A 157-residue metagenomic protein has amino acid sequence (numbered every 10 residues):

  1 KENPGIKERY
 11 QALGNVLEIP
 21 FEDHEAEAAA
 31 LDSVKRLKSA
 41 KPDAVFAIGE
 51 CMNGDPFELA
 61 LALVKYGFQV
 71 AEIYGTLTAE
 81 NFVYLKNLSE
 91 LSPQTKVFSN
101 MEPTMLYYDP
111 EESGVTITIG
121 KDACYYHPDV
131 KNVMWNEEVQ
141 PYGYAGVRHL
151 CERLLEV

Functional and structural regions predicted by a protein language model:
K1-V157: An N-terminal assembly and electron-transfer interface module characteristic of large anaerobic redox and radical
